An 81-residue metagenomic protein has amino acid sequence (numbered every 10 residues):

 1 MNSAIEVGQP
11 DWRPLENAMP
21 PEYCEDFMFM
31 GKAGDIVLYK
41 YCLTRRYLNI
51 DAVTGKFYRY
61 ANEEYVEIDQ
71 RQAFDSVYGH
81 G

Functional and structural regions predicted by a protein language model:
M1-Q9, S76-G81: Short intrinsically disordered terminal tails
W12-L15: Amphipathic alpha-helical blocks
N17-V77: Acidic, low-complexity, intrinsically disordered interaction modules
